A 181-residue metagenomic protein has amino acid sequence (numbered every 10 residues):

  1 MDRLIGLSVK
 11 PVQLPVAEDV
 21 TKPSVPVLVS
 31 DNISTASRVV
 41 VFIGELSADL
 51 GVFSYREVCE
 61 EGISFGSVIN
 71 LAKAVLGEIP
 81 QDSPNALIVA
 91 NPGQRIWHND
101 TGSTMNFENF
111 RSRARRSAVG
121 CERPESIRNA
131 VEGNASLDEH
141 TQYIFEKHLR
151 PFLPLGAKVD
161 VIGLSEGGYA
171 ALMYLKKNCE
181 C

Functional and structural regions predicted by a protein language model:
M1-K10, T35: N-terminal targeting or regulatory segments adjacent to alpha/beta-hydrolase or S9 domains
L14-G102: Short, surface-exposed "cap/lid" segments of acyl-processing enzymes
R38-V39, K158-D160: Structural motif
G66, V89-P154: Alpha/beta-hydrolase active-site loop
N70-A74, E78, H140-K147, M173-Y174: Amphipathic alpha-helical segments that form well-ordered structural scaffolds and often line/cohere around active
L76-P84, L149-L153, C179-E180: Alpha-helix termini
V161-L172: Gly/Ala-rich beta-loop-alpha elbow adjacent to hydrolase catalytic centers
M173-C181: Conserved hydrolase catalytic core segment
